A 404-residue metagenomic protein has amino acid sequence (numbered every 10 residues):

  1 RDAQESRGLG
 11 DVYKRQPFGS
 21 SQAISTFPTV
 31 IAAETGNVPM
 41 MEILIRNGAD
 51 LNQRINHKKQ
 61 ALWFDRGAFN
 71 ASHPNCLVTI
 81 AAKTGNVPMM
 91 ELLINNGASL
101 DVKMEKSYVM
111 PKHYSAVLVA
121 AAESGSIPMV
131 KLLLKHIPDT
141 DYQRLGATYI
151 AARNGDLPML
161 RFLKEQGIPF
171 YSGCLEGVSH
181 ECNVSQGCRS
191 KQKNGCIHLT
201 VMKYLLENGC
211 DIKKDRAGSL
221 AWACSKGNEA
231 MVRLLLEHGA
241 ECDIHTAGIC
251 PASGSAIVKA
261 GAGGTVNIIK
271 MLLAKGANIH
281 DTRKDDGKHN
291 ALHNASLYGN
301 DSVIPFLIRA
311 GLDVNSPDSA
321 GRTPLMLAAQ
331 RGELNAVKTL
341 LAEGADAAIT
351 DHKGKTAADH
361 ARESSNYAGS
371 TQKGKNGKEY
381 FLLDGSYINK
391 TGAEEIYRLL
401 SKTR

Functional and structural regions predicted by a protein language model:
R1-Y13: Single conserved hydrophobic/aromatic residue that forms the stacking wall/gate of nucleotide- or nucleobase-binding
K14, L51, L100, T140 (+6 more regions): Ankyrin-repeat inter-repeat connecting loop/turn
S21, R54, K103-E105, Q143 (+6 more regions): Ankyrin-repeat boundary/linker signal
S25, K58, P74, Y114 (+7 more regions): Start-of-repeat signature of ankyrin repeats
P39-M40, P88-M89, P128-M129, P158-M159 (+7 more regions): Conserved ankyrin/ankyrin-like repeat signature
